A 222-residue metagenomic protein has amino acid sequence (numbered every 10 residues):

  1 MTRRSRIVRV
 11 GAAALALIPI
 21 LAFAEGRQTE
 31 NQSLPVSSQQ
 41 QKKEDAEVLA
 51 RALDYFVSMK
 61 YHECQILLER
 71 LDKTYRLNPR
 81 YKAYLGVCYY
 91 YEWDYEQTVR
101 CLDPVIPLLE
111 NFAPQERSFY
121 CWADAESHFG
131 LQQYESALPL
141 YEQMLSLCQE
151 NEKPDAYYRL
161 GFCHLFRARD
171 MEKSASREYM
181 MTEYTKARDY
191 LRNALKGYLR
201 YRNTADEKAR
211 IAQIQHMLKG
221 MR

Functional and structural regions predicted by a protein language model:
K42, R76, Q115-E116, N151 (+2 more regions): Residue signature of alpha-solenoid helical repeat architecture, marking inter-repeat boundaries and helix-start
K43-R70, T74: Alpha-helical segment of the N-proximal tetratricopeptide repeat
